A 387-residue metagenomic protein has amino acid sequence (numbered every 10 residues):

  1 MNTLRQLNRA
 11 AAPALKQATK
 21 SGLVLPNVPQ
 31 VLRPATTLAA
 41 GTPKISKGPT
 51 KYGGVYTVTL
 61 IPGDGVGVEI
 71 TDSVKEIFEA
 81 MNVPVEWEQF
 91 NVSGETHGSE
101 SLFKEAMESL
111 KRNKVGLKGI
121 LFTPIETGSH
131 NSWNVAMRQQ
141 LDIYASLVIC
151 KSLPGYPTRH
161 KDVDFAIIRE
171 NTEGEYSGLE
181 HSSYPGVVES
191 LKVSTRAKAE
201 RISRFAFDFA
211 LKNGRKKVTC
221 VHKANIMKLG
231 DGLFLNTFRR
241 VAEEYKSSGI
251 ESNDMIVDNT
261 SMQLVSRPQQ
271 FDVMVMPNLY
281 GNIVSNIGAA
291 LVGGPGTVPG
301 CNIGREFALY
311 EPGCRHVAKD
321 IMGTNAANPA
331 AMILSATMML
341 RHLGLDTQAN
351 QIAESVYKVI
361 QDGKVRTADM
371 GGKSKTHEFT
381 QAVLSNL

Functional and structural regions predicted by a protein language model:
M1-K47: N-terminal mitochondrial targeting presequence
G53, T59-K75, Y184-D258, Q270: Glycine-rich phosphate/diphosphate-binding loop of Rossmann-like nucleotide-binding domains
D64-G67, K114, I168, A206 (+5 more regions): Buried hydrophobic positions in well-ordered alpha/beta secondary-structure cores of metabolic enzymes
E79, V83, R112-V115, Q139-S146 (+10 more regions): Generic secondary-structure signature for well-ordered alpha-helical cores
P84-M107, L264: N-terminal beta-loop-helix "entrance" segment that forms/cooperates in small-molecule cofactor or anionic ligand
T96-K192, L279: N-terminal glycine-rich phosphate/adenylate-binding segment common to multiple enzyme folds
E105, G178-C220, A224-M227, D346 (+1 more regions): Glycine-rich phosphate/pyrophosphate-binding loop and the adjoining helix
L264-K364: Glycine-rich phosphate/nucleotide-binding loop
